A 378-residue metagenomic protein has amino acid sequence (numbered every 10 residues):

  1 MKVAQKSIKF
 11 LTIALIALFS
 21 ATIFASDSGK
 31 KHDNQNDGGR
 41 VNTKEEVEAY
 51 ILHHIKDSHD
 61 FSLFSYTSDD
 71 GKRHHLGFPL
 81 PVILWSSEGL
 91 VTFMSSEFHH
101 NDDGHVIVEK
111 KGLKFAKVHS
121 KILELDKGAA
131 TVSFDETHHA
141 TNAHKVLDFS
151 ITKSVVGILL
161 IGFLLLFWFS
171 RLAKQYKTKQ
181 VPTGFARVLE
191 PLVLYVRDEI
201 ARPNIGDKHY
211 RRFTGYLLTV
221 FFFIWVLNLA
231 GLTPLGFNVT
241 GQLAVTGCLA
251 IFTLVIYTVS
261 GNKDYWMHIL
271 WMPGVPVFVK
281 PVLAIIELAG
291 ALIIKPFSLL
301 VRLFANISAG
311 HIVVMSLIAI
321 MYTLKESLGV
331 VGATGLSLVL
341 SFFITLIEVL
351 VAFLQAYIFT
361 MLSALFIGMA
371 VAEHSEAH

Functional and structural regions predicted by a protein language model:
K2-A4, I23-P182: Perimembrane topogenic segments of multi-pass inner/organellar membrane proteins
K2-T12: Bacterial N-terminal signal peptides that target proteins for export
T12-T22: Bacterial N-terminal signal peptides
A140-K145, L194-H209, I294: Cytosolic juxtamembrane amphipathic/interface segments immediately preceding and feeding into a transmembrane helix
F149-K153, P182, A186, G206-G215 (+3 more regions): Membrane-interface starts of transmembrane alpha-helices
L166-N204, D264: Hydrophobic transmembrane alpha-helix segments characteristic of membrane transport and insertion machinery
E199-A201, T214-T233, A244-C248, F252-M361 (+1 more regions): Hydrophobic alpha-helical transmembrane segments and adjacent short intramembrane/lumenal linkers of inner/organellar
T233-V239: Membrane-interface helix caps and helix-loop-helix hairpins in membrane proteins
